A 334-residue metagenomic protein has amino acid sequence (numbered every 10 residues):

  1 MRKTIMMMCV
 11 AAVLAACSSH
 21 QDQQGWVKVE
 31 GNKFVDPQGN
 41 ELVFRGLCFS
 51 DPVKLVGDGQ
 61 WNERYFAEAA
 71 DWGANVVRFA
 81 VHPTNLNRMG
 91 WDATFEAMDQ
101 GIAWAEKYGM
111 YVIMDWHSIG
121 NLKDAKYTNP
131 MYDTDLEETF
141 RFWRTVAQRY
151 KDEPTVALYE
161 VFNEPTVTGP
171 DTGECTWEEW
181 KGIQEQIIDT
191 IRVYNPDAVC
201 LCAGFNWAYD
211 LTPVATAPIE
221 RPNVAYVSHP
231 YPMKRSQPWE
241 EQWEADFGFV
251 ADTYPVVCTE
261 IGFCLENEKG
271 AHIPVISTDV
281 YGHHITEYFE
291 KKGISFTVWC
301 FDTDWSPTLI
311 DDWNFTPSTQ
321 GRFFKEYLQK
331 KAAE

Functional and structural regions predicted by a protein language model:
T4-L14: Sec-dependent N-terminal signal peptides
C17-V76, F205, E326-K331: N-terminal carbohydrate-binding accessory modules
W26, D58, E137-L158, F162-S295 (+2 more regions): Extracellular glycoside hydrolase catalytic/binding regions
L42-R64, T84-G90, Y127-M131, M233-S236 (+2 more regions): Acidic/histidine-rich helix-loop elements that form or flank divalent-metal/phosphate-binding sites at the catalytic
G46-C48, R78, E160, L201 (+1 more regions): Residues embedded in well-ordered beta-strands within globular domains across many folds
D51-V53, A80-N87, G120-L122, P165 (+3 more regions): Feature marks short, surface-exposed loop/turn motifs that line or immediately flank catalytic pockets and channel
W61-K123, E138-F140, W180-N195, P274-G293: Aromatic-lined substrate-binding rim segments of carbohydrate-active enzymes
